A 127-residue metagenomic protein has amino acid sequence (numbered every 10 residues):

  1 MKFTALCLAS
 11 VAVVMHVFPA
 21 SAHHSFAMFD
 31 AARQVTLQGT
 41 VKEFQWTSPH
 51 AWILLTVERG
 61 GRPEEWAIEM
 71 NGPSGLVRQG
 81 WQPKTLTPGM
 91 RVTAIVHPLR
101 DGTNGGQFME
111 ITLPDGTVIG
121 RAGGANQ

Functional and structural regions predicted by a protein language model:
M1-C7: Bacterial N-terminal signal peptides that target proteins for export
S21-V35: Short boundary/loop segments of OB/S1/cold-shock single-stranded nucleic-acid-binding domains
G39-V41: Conserved hydrophobic positions within beta-strands
T47-V57: Short aromatic-glycine-enriched beta-strand elements
G61-P73: Short, basic/aromatic beta-hairpin or loop at an interaction surface
R78-T93: Short nucleic-acid-contacting surface segments enriched for D/E, G, S/T with interspersed K/R
L99-A122: OB-fold/S1-family single-stranded nucleic acid-binding modules
